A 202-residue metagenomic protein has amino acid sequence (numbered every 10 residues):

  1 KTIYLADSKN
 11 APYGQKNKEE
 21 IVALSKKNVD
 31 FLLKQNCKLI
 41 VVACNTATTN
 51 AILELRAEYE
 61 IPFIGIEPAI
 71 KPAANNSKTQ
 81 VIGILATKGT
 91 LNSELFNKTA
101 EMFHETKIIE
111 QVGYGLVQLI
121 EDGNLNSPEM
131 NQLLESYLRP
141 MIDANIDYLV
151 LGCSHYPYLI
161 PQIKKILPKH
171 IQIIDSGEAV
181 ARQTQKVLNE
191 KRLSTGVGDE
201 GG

Functional and structural regions predicted by a protein language model:
K1-G202: Non-catalytic structural scaffold of enzyme domains
